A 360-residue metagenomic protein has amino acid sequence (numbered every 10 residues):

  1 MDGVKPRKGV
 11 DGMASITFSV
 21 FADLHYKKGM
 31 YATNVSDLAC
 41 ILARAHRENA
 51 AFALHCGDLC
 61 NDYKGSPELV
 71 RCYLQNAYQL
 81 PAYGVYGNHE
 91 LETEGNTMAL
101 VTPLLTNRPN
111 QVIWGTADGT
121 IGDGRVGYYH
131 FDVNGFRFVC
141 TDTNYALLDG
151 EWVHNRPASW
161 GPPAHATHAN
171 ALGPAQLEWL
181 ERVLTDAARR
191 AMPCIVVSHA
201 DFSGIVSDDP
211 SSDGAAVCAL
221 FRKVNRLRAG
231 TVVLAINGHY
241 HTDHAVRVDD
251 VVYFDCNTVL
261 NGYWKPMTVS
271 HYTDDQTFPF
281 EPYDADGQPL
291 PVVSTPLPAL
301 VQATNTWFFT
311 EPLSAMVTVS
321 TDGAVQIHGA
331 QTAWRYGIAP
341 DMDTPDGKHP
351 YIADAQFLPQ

Functional and structural regions predicted by a protein language model:
G3-E68: N-terminal active-site segment of His-dependent metallophosphoesterases
D23, G57-D58, G87-N88, H199 (+1 more regions): Active-site glycine-centered loops adjacent to acidic/histidine catalytic or metal-binding residues that shape
C56, V183-V206: Short acidic, glycine-rich surface-loop motifs adjacent to enzyme active sites
K64-R182, A216, L220-V232, T242 (+1 more regions): Extended active-site neighborhood of metal-dependent phosphoesterases/phosphodiesterases
D142-N144, V197-F202, H239-Y240, A330-Q331: Short, well-ordered beta-to-alpha junction loops that form the rim of enzyme active sites and present histidine/acidic
V153-H154, W160, A200-G214: Active-site His/acidic residue clusters
Y283-L297, N305, S314, T318-Q360: Acidic, His/Gly-rich catalytic cores of divalent-metal-dependent hydrolytic chemistry
